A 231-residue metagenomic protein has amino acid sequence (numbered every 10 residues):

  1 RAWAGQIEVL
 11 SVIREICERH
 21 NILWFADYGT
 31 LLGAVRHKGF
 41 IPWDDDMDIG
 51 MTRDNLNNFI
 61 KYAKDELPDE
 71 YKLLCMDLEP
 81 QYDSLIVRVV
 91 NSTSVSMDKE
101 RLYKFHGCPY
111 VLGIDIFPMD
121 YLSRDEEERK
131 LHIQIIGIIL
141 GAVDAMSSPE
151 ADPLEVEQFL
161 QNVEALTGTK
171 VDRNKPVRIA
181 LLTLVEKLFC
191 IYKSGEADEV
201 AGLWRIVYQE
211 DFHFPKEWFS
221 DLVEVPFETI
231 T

Functional and structural regions predicted by a protein language model:
R1-E18, A63-R124, A142-T231: Conserved catalytic core of two-metal-ion nucleotidyltransferases
R14-M47, M51, L56, E217: Active-site nucleotide-donor binding segment shared across nucleotidyl transfer reactions
N57-K61: Short, conserved charged micro-motifs
Y121, I133-I135: Aromatic- and glycine-enriched beta-alpha-beta binding-site module
E126-L131: A short secondary-structure junction signal
